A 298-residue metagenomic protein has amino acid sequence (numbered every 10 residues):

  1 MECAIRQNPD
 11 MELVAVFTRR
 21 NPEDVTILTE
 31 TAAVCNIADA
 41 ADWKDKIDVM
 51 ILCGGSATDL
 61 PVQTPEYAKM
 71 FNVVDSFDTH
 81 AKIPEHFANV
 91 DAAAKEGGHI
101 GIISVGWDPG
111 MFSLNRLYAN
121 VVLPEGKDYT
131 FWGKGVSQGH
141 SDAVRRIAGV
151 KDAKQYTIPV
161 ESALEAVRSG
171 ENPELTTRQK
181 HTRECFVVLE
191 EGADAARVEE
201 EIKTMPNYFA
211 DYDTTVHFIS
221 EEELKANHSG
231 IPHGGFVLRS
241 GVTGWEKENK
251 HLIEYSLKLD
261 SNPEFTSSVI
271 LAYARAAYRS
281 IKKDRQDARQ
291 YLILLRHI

Functional and structural regions predicted by a protein language model:
N8-A40, V136-A274: C-terminal substrate-binding/catalytic lobe of Rossmann-fold NAD(P)-dependent oxidoreductases
D39-V49, A57-S76: Rossmann-fold NAD(P) dinucleotide-binding segment
A57, H80-I83, S104-S113, K134-Q138 (+1 more regions): Gly/Ser/Thr-rich loops at beta-strand to alpha-helix junctions that form or flank small-molecule/cofactor-binding
D75-S76, G101-V105, F131, K154-Q155: General beta-strand structural signal in soluble alpha/beta enzymes
F77-G101: Rossmann-fold NAD(P)-binding glycine/threonine-rich loop
K95-N120, P124, I270: Short alpha-helices
M111-K127, D142-D152, A276: Oxidoreductase and adenylate-handling cofactor-binding alpha/beta cores
A276-I298: C-terminal helix-rich "cap/oligomerization" subdomain common to oxidoreductases
